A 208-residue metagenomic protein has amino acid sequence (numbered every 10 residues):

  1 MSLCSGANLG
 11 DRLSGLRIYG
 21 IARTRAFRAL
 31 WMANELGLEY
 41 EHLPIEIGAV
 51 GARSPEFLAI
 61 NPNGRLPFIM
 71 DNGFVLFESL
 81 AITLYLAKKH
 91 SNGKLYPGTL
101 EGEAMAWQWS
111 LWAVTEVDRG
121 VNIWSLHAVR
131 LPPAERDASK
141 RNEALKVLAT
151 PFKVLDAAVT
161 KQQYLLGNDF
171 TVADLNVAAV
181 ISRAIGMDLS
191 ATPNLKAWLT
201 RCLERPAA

Functional and structural regions predicted by a protein language model:
S2-S139: GST-like domain detector, emphasizing the conserved glutathione-binding G-site in the N-terminal thioredoxin-like
S2-S5, S110-P206: GST-like fold's C-terminal all-alpha helical module
A33, I69, I82, A106 (+3 more regions): Residue-level signal for nonpolar/aromatic packing positions in well-ordered secondary structure
